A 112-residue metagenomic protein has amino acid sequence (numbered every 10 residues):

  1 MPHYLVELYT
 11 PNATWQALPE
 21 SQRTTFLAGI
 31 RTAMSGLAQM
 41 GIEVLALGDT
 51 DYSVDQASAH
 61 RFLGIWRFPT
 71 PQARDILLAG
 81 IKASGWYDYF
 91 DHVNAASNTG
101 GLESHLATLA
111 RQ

Functional and structural regions predicted by a protein language model:
M1-H60, F68-R74, N98-Q112: Short S/T/G/P-rich N-terminal loop/turn motif that feeds into the first structured element of a domain
A17, S84-W86: Charged, amphipathic alpha-helical segments and their flanking helix caps
G64: Conserved, mostly hydrophobic/aromatic
D75-S84: Short amphipathic alpha-helices in soluble, non-transmembrane regions that often serve as interface/regulatory elements
W86-T99: Conserved short beta-strand edge segments in small beta-sheet-based binding/regulatory domains
